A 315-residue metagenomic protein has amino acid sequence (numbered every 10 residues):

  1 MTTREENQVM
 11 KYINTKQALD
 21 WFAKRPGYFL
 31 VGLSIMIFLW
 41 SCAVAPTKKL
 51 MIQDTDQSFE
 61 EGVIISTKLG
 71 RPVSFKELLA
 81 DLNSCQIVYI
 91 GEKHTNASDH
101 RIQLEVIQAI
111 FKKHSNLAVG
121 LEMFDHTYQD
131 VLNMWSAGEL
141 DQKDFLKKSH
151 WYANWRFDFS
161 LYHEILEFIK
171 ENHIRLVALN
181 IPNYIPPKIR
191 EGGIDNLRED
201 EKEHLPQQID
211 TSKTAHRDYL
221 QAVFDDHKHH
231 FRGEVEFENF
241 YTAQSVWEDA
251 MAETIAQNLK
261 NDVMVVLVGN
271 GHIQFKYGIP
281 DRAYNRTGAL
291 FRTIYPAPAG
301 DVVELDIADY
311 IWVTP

Functional and structural regions predicted by a protein language model:
M1-T2, N14: Intrinsically disordered/low-complexity terminal segments and short unstructured peptides
T2-V9: Short, Lys/Arg-enriched N-terminal segments with co-localized hydrophobic residues within the first ~10-30 amino acids
V9-M10, A23: Extreme N-termini of proteins with methionine-enriched Sec-type signal peptides or N-terminal signal-anchor
N14-T15, L82: Residue-level detector of transmembrane insertion/anchoring sites
T15-L30: Bacterial N-terminal signal peptides that target proteins for export
L30-W40: Bacterial N-terminal signal peptides
F38-P315: Compositional signal for N-terminal targeting/processing segments
